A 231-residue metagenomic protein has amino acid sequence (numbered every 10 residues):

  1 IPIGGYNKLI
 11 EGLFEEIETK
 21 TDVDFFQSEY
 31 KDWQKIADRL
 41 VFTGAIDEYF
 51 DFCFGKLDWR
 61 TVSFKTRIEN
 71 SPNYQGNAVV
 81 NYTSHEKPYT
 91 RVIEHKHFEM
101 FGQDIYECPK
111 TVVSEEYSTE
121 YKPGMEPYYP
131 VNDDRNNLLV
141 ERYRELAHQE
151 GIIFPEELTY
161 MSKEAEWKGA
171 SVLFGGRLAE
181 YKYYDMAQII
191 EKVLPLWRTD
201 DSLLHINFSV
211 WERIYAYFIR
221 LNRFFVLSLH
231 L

Functional and structural regions predicted by a protein language model:
I1-R39: Helical element adjacent to the flavin cofactor pocket in flavoenzyme catalytic cores
P2-Y6, W33, N81-Y82, K182-I189: Aromatic-acidic/polar surface patches that form glycan- and anion
K20-D24, H95, G175: Conserved beta-strand termini and adjacent loop/short-helix elements that scaffold enzyme active sites in alpha/beta
F26-L146, G151-I152, T159-S162, W167: Mid-domain catalytic core of redox enzymes that form a hydrophobic substrate pocket/lid adjacent to a catalytic redox
Y129-W211: C-terminal catalytic lobe of FAD-dependent flavoproteins
